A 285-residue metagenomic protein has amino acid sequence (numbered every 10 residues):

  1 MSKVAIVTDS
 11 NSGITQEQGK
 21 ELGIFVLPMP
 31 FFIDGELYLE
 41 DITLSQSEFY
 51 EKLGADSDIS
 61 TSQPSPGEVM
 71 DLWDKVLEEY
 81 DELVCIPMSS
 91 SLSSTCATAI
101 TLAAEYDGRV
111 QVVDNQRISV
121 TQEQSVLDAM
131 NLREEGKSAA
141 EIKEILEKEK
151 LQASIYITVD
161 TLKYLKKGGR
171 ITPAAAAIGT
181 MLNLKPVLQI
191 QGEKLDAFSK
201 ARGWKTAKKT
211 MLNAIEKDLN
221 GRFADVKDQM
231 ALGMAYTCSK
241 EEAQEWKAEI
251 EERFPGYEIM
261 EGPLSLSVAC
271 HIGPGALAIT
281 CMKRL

Functional and structural regions predicted by a protein language model:
K3, N11-F25, P30, E82 (+2 more regions): Mixed-charge interfacial surface used for oligomerization/domain docking and macromolecular partner engagement
V4-Q63: N-terminal glycine-rich anion-binding loop in soluble enzyme alpha/beta folds
L37-E105, V110: Class I S-adenosyl-L-methionine
